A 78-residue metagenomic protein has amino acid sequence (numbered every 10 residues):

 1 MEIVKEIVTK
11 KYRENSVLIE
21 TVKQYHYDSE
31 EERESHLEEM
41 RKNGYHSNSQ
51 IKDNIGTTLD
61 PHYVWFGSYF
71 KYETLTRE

Functional and structural regions predicted by a protein language model:
M1-E78: Terminus-proximal functional modules
